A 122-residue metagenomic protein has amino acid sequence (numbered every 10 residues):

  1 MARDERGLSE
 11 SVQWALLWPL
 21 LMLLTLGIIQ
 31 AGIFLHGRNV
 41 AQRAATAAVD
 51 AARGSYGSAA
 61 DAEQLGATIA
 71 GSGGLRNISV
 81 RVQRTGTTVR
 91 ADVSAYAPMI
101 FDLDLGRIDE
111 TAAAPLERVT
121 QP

Functional and structural regions predicted by a protein language model:
M1-E63: Alpha-helical assembly-interface signal, strongest on the long, hydrophobic N-terminal helix that forms
G57-P122: Short, conserved structural patches
